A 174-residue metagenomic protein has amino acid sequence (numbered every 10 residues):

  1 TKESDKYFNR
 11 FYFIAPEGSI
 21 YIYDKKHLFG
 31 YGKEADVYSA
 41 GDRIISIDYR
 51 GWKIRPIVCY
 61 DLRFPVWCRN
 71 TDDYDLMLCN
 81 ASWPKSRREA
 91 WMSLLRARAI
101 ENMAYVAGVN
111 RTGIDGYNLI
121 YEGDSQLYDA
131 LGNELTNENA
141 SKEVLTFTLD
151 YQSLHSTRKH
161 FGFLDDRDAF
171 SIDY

Functional and structural regions predicted by a protein language model:
K2-K6, G116-L119: Short loop/turn motifs at secondary-structure junctions and domain boundaries
E3-D72, S86-S93, S156-F163, D173-Y174: Active-site catalytic loop in hydrolytic enzyme cores
F13-A15, Y128-D129, F147-L149: Short beta-strand-to-turn element immediately C-terminal to the catalytic PLP-Schiff-base lysine in fold type I
K25, Y49, A130, A140 (+1 more regions): Active-site donor-binding loop signature of nucleotide-sugar glycosyltransferases
L28, R111-I114, Q152: Residues that form or immediately flank small-molecule/cofactor binding pockets and catalytic motifs
R63-L145: CN hydrolase (nitrilase-like) catalytic-core segments centered on the catalytic cysteine and neighboring Lys/Glu
K142, L149-S156, F161-F170: Acidic, His/Gly-rich catalytic cores of divalent-metal-dependent hydrolytic chemistry
